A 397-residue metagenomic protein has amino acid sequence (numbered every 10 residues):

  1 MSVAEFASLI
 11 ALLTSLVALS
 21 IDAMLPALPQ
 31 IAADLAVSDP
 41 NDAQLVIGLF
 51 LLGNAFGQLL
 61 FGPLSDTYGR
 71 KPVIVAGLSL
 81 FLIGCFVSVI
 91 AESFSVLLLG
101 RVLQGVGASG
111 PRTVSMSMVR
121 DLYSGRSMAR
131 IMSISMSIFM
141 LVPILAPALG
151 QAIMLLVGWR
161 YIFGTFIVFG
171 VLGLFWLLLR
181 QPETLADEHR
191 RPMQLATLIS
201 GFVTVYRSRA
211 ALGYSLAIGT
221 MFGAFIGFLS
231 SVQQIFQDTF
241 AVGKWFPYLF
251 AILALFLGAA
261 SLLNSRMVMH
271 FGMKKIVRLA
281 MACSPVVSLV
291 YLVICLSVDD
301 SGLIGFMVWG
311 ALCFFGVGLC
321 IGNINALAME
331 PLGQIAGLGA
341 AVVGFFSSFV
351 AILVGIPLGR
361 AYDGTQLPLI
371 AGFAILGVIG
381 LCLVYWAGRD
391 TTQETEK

Functional and structural regions predicted by a protein language model:
E5-V37, F228-Q233: Extracytoplasmic
L28-F56: Extracellular/periplasmic helix-loop-helix junction of adjacent transmembrane segments in MFS-like secondary
V37, G69, I90-V96, G107 (+2 more regions): Helix-breaking motifs and short loop linkers at transmembrane-helix boundaries and internal kinks in secondary membrane
A55-S95: Conserved MFS/SLC helix-loop-helix module at the cytosolic interface between two early adjacent transmembrane helices
L80-V87, S95-L103, I304-G310: Paired small-residue
V96, R126, R130-L179, L185: Helix-loop-helix hairpin linking two adjacent transmembrane segments in secondary transporters
G100-L141: Cytoplasmic helix-loop-helix junction between adjacent transmembrane helices in 12-TM secondary transporters
T184-Y214: Juxtamembrane intracellular "pre-TM" segments in multi-pass secondary transporters
